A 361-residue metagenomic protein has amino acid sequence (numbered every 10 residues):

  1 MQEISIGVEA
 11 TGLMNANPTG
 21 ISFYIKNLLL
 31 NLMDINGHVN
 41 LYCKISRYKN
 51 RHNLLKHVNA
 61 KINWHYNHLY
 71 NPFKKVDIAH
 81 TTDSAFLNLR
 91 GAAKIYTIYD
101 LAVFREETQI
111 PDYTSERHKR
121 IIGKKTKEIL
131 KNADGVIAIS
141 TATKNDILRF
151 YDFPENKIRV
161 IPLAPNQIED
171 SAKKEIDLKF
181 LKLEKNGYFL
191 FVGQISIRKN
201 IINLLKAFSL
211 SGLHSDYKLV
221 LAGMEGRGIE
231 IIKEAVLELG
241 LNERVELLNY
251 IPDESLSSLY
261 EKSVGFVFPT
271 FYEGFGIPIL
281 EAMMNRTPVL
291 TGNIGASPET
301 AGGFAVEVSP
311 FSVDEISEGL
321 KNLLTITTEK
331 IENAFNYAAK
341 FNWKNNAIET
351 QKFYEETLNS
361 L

Functional and structural regions predicted by a protein language model:
M1-L361: Carbohydrate transferase catalytic cores enriched for Leloir-type hexosyltransferases
